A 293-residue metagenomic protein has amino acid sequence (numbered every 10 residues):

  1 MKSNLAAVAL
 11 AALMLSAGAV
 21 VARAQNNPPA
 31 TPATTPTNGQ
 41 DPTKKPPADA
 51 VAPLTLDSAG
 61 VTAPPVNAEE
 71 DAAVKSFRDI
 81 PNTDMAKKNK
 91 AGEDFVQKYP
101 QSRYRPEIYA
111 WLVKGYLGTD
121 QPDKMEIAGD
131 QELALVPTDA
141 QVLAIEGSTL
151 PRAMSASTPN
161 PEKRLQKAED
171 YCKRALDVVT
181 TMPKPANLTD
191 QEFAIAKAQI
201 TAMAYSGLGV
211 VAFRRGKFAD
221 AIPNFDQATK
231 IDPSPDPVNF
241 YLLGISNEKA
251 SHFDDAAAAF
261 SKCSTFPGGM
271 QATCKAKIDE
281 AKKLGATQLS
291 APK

Functional and structural regions predicted by a protein language model:
V21-I108, S290-K293: N-terminal leader/linker segments that initiate helical-solenoid repeat arrays
K98-R105, E132-A140, P159, T180-Q199 (+2 more regions): Short solvent-exposed coil/turn linkers within tandem alpha-helical repeat scaffolds
K114, S148, R152-S155, V210 (+2 more regions): Residue-level recognition of tetratricopeptide repeat
P185-N187, A198, A202-R214, K249 (+1 more regions): Terminal, low-structured helical/coil segments at or just beyond the last alpha-helical repeat
